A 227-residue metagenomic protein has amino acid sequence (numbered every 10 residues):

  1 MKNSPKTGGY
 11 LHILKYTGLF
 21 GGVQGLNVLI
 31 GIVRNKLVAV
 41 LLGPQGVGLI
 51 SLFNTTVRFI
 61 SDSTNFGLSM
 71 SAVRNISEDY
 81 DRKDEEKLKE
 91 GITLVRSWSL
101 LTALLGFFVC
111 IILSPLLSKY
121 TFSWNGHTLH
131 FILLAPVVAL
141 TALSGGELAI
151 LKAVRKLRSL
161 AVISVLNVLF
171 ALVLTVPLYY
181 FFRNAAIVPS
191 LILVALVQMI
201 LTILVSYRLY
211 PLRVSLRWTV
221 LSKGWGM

Functional and structural regions predicted by a protein language model:
M1-I13, T202-M227: Interhelical loop/hinge segments that connect adjacent transmembrane helices in multipass membrane
K2, L11-I13, P44-L49, R82-L94 (+3 more regions): Membrane-interface helix-capping segments at transmembrane helix termini in multi-pass transporters
H12-V73, F107-I111, V137, V168-L172 (+2 more regions): Signature of the first transmembrane helix
Y16, F20, V47-G48, S71 (+3 more regions): Alpha-helical transmembrane segments and their helix-entry boundary regions
V40-G43, A153, Y179-Y180: Membrane-helix boundary and inter-helical linker elements of multi-pass secondary transporters
F66-R82, K152-A153: Helix-loop junctions and terminal segments of transmembrane helices in multi-pass membrane transport/translocation
F108, I112, S123-E147, A161-V165 (+1 more regions): Alpha-helical transmembrane segments of multi-pass membrane proteins
T128, I132, A161-Y210, M227: Hydrophobic alpha-helical transmembrane segments
